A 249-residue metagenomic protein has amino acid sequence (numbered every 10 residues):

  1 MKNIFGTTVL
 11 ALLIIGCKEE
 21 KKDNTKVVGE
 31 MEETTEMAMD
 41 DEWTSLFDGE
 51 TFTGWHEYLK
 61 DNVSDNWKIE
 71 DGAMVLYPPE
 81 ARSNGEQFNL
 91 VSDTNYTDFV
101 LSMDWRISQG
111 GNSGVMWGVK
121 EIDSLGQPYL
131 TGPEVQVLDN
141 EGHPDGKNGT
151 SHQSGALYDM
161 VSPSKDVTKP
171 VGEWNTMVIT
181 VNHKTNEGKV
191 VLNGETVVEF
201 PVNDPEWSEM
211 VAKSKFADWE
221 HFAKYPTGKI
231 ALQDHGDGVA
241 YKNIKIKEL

Functional and structural regions predicted by a protein language model:
K2-T8: Sec-dependent signal peptide recognition, specifically the positively charged N-region followed immediately by
L10-A11, W43: Alpha-helical structural signal
A11-C17: Hydrophobic h-region of N-terminal signal peptides that target proteins for export in Gram-negative bacteria
K18-L249: Carbohydrate-interacting regions of secretory-pathway proteins
